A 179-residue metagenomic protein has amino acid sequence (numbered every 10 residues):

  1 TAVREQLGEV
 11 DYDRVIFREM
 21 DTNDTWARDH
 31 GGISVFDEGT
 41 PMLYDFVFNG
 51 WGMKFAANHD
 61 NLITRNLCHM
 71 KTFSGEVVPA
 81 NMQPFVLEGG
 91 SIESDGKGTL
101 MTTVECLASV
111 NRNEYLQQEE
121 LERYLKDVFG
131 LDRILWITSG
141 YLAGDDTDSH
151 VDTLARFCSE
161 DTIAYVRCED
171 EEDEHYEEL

Functional and structural regions predicted by a protein language model:
T1-L179: The feature marks the mature, well-folded catalytic cores of soluble enzymes
